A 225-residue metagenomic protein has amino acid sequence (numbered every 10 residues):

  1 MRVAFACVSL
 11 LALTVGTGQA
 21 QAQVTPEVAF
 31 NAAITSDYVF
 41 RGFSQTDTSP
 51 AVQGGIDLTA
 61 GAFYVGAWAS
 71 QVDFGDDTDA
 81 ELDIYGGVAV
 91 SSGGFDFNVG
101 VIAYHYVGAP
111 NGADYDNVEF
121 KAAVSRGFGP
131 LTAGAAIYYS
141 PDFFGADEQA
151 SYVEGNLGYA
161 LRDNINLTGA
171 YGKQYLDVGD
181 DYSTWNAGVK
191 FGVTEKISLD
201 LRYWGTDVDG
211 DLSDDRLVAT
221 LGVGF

Functional and structural regions predicted by a protein language model:
M1-E27: Cleavable N-terminal export/targeting peptides
V24-S36: Transmembrane beta-strand segments of Gram-negative outer membrane beta-barrel proteins
P26, T48-V52, T78-L82, F95 (+4 more regions): Residues that define the transmembrane beta-barrel architecture of outer-membrane proteins
V28, A62-A67, G94-V99, G129-A135 (+3 more regions): Repeated loop/turn-to-beta-strand initiation elements of outer-membrane beta-barrel proteins
I34-F40, A60-A62, A69-D73, V90-S92 (+6 more regions): Transmembrane beta-strands of outer-membrane beta-barrel pores
T46-A103: Glycine- and aromatic-enriched membrane insertion/assembly motifs of diderm outer-membrane and organelle channel
G55-D57, Y85-G87, K121-S125, E154-A160 (+2 more regions): Outer-membrane beta-barrel architecture
A187-S198, L212-F225: Outer-membrane beta-barrel "beta-signal"
